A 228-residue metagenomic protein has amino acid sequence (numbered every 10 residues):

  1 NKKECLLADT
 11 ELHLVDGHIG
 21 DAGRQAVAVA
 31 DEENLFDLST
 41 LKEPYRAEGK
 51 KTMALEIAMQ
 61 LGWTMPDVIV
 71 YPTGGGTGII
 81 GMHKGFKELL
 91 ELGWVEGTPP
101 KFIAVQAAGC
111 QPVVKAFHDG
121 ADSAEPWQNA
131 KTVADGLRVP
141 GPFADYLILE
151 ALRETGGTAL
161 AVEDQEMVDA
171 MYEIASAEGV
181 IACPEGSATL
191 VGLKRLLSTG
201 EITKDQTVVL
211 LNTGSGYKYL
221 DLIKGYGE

Functional and structural regions predicted by a protein language model:
N1-K2, A47, G74-M82, P112-V113 (+2 more regions): Short glycine/serine/threonine-rich phosphate/pyrophosphate-binding segments that cradle anionic phosphate groups
C5, I57, I69-V70, F102 (+5 more regions): Buried hydrophobic positions in well-ordered alpha/beta secondary-structure cores of metabolic enzymes
D9-L12, G17-L35, E88-A182, G225-E228: Active-site/ligand-binding loops adjacent to catalytic centers
A30-G93, D169-Y172: Active-site/ligand-binding-proximal alpha/beta "capping" segment
S39-L41, Y71-G74, I103-Q106, L210-T213: Short beta-strand segments
T64-M65, L90-P99, S198-Q206: Phosphate-handling active-site elements
V68-G74, P100, D169-Y172, G179-R195 (+1 more regions): Substrate-binding/catalytic subdomain of NAD(P)-dependent oxidoreductase enzymes
E125-K131, A151, A188-E228: Phosphate-binding loop/pocket of nucleotide- and phosphate-handling active sites
